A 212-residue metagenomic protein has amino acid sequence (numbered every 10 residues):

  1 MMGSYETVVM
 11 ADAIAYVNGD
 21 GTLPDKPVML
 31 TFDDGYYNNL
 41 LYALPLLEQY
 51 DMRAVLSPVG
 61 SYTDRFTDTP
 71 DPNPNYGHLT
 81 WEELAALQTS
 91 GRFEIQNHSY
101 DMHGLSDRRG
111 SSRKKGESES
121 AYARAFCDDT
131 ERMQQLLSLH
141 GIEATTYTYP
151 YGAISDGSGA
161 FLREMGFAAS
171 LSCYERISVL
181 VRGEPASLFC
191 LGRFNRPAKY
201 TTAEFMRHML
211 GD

Functional and structural regions predicted by a protein language model:
M1-T31, Y37-N38, E94, H103-D212: C-terminal active-site subregion of NodB/CE4 polysaccharide deacetylases
G3-R92: Active-site beta->alpha N-cap acidic-glycine motif
G60-Y62, S99-D101, A153: Active-site-proximal loop/turn and secondary-structure-junction residues that shape catalytic pockets, frequently
L84, F93-M102: Aromatic-lined glycan-binding groove of carbohydrate-active enzymes
